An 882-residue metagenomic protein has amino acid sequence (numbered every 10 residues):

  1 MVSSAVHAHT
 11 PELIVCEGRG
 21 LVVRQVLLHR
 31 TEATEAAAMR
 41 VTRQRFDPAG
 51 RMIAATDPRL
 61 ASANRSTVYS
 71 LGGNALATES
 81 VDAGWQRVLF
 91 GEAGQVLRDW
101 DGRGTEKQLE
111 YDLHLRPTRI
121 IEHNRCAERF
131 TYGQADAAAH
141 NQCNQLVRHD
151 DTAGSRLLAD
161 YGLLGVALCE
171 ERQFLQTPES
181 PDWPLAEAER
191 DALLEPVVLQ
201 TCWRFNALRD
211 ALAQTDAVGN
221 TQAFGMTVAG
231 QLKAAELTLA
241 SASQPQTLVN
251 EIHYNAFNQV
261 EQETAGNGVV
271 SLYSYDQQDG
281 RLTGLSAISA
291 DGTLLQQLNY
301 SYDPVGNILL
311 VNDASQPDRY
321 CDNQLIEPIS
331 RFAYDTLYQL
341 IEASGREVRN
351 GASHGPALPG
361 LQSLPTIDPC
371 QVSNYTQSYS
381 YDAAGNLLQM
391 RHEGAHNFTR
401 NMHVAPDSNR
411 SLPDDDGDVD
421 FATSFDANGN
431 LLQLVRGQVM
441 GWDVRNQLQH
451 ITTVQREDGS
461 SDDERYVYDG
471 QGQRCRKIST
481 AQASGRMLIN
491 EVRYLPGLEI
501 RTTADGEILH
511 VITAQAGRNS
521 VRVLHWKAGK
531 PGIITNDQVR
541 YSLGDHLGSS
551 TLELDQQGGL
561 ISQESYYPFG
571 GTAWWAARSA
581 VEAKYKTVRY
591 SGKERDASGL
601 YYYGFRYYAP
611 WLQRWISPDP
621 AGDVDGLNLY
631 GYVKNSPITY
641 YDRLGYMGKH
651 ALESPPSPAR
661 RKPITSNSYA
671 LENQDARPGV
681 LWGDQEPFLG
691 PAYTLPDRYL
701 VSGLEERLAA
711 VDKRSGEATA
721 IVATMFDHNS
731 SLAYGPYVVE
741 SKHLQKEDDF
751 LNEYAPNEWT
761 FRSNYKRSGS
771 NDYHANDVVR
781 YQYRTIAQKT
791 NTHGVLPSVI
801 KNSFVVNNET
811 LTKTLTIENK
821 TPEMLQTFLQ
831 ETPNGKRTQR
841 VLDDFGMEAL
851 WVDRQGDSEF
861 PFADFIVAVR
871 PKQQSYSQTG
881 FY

Functional and structural regions predicted by a protein language model:
M1-R30, A127-R156, L163, A167-F174 (+7 more regions): Short, ordered secondary-structure scaffold segments
S4-W85, D151-S180, A192-T247, V260-E261 (+9 more regions): Beta-propeller domains
I14, Q44, T67-Y69, R87-V88 (+23 more regions): A residue-level detector for well-ordered beta-strand positions
V22, M52-A54, N64-G94, G225-T238 (+4 more regions): Surface-exposed extracellular loop regions of Gram-negative outer-membrane beta-barrel proteins
Q25, A55, A75-E79, V88 (+22 more regions): Beta-strand-dense domains in secreted/periplasmic systems and polymorphic toxin scaffolds
P531-G604, I638-Y640: A motif-centric feature for acidic-aromatic and gly/ser/thr-rich catalytic loops and repeats
G571-A576, R606-I616, L627-P658: Short, low-complexity export/processing leader segments characterized by acidic and small residues
N667-I786, L811, Q839, D843 (+2 more regions): Non-catalytic substrate-recognition and accessory regions of acyl/acetyltransferase enzymes
